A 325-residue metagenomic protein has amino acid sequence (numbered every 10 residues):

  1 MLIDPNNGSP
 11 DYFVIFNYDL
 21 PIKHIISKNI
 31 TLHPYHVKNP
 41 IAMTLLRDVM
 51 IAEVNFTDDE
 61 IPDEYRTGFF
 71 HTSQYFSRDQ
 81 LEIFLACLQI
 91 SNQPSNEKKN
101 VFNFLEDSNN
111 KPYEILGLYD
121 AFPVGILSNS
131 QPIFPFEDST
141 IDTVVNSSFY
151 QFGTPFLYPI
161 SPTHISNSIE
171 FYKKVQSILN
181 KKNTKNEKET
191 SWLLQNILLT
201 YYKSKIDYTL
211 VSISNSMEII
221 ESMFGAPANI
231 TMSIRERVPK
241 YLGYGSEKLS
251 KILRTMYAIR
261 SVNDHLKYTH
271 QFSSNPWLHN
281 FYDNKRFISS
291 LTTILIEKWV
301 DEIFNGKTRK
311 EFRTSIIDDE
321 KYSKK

Functional and structural regions predicted by a protein language model:
M1-V211, S290-K324: Charged, non-catalytic interaction/linker regions at domain boundaries that couple catalytic cores to substrate
I160-F171, Y268-R286, S290: Acidic, Ser/Thr/Gly/Pro-rich intrinsically disordered interaction regions
K188, K203-L210, E247-R254, H279-D283: Short, solvent-exposed segments of well-ordered alpha helices
K203, T255-V262, F287, L291: Charged, amphipathic alpha-helical oligomerization/scaffolding segments
S212-S250: Flexible secondary-structure boundary motifs
E218-G225, R237-K240, S261-V262, F304-K325: Extended, amphipathic alpha-helical scaffolds
A228, S261-T269, E297-F304: Charged/polar positions within long, soluble alpha-helices
E247-P276: Histidine-centered, metal-coordinating catalytic motifs and their short helical/loop contexts
